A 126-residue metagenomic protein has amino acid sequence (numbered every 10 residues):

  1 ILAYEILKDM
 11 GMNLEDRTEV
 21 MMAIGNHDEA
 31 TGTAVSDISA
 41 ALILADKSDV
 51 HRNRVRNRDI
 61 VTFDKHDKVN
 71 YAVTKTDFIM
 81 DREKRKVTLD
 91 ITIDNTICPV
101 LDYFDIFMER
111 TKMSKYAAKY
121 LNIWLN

Functional and structural regions predicted by a protein language model:
I1-R82: Divalent metal-dependent catalytic cores for phosphoryl transfer on phosphate-bearing substrates
R52-N126: Terminal helices and disordered tails flanking the catalytic cores of nucleotide-processing hydrolases
